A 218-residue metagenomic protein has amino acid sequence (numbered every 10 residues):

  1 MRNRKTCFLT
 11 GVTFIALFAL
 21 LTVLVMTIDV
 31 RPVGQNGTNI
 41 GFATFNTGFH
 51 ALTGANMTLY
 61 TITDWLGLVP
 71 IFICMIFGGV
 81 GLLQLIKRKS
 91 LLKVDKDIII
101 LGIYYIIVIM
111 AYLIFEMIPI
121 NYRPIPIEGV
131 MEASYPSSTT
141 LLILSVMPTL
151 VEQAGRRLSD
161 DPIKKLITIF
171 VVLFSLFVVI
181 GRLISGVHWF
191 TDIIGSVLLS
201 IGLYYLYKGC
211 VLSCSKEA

Functional and structural regions predicted by a protein language model:
M1-I73, M117-I127: N-terminal transmembrane-helix/juxtamembrane module of multi-pass inner/ER membrane proteins
R4-G11, V25-M26, E128-A218: Membrane-embedded catalytic cores of phosphoryl/pyrophosphoryl-handling enzymes
V12, A16-L20, I99-I114, S145-V146 (+3 more regions): Hydrophobic, lipid-facing residues on alpha-helical transmembrane segments of integral membrane proteins
F14, G67-I73, Y105, I109 (+1 more regions): Hydrophobic alpha-helical transmembrane segments of polytopic
F18-A19, I71-G81, I109-L113, T149 (+2 more regions): Helical transmembrane-bundle signal
V33, L83-L166: Membrane-interface loops
N56-D64, K89, K93, D97 (+3 more regions): Membrane-helix interfacial "entry" motifs
L59, I73-L92: Membrane-helix interface/capping segments
